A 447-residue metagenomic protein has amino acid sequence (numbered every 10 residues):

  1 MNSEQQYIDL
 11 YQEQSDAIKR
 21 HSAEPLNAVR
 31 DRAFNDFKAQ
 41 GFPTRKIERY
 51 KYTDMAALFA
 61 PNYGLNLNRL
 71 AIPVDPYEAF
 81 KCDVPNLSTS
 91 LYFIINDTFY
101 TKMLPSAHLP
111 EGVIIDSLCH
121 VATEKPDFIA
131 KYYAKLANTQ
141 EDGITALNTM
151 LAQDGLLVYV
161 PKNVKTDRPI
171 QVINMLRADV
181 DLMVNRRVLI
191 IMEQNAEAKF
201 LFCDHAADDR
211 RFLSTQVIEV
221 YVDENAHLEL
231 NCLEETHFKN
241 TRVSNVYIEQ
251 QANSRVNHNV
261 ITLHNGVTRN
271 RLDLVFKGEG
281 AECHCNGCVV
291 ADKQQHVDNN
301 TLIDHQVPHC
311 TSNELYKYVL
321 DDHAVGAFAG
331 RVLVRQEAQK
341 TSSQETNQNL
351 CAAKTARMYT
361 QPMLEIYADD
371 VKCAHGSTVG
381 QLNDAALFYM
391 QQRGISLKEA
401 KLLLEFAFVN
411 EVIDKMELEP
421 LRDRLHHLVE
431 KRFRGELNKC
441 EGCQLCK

Functional and structural regions predicted by a protein language model:
M1-A146, L315, D321: N-terminal amphipathic, basic helical "cap/leader" segment at the start of enzyme domains
E111-I115, E124-F388, Q392-I395, V409 (+1 more regions): Conserved beta-strand/loop scaffold segments within soluble protein domains that form the structured core and edges
